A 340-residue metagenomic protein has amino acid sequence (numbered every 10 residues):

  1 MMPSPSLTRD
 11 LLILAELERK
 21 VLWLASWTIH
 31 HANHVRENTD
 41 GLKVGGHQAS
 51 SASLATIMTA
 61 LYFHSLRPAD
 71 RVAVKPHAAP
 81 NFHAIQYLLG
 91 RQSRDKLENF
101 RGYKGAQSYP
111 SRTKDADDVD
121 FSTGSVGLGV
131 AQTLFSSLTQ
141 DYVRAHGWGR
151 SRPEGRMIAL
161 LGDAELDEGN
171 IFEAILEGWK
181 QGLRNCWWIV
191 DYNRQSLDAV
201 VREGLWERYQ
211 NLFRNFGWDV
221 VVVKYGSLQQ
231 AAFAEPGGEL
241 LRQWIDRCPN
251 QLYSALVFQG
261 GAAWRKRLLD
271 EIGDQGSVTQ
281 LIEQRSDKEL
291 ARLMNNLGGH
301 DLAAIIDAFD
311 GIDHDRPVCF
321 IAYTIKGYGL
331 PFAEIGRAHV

Functional and structural regions predicted by a protein language model:
P5-L7, Y192-H339: Long, well-ordered, tryptophan-enriched scaffold segments
R9, I13-V21, A25, I29-T39 (+2 more regions): Cofactor-binding active-site loop characterized by glycine-rich and histidine/acidic residues
R71-K75, N185-N193: Short internal beta-strands
G155, G182-C186, G217: Short glycine-/polar-rich loops that comprise or flank the Walker A/P-loop and associated switch/sensor motifs
L161-A164, V190-D191, A322: Active-site flanking residues adjacent to catalytic metal/cofactor-binding acidic residues
